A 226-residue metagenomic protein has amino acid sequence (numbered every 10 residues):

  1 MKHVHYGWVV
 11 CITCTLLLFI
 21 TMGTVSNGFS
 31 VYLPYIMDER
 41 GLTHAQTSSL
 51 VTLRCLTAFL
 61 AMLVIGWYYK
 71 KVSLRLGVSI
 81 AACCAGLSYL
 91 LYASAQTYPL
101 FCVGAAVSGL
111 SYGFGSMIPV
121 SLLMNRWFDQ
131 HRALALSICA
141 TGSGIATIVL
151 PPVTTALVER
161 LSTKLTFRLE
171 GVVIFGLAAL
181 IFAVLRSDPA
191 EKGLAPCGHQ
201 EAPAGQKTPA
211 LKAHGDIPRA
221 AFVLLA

Functional and structural regions predicted by a protein language model:
M1-L17, M22, A210-V223: Cytosolic juxtamembrane N-terminal segment immediately preceding the first transmembrane helix of multi-pass
Y6-S49, A61-I65, L150-P151: Extracytoplasmic
F19, S88, P99-G115: Hydrophobic core of transmembrane alpha-helices in multi-pass small-molecule transporters, especially MFS/SLC-type
R54-F59, G144-A146: Short hydrophobic/small-residue motifs within alpha-helical transmembrane segments of multi-pass transporter-like
L60-P99: Conserved MFS/SLC helix-loop-helix module at the cytosolic interface between two early adjacent transmembrane helices
A105-T141: Cytoplasmic helix-loop-helix junction between adjacent transmembrane helices in 12-TM secondary transporters
I138-A190: Helix-loop-helix hairpin linking two adjacent transmembrane segments in secondary transporters
S187-K212: Flexible cytoplasmic inter-helical loops of multi-pass small-molecule transporters
